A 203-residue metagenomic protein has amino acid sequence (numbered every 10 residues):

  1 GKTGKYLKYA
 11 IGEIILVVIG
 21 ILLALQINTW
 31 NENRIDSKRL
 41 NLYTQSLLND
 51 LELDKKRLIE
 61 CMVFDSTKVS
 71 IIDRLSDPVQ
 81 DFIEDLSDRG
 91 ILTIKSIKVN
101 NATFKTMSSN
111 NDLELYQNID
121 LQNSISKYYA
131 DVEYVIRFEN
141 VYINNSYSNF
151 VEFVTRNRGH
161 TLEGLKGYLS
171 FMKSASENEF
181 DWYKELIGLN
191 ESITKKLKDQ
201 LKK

Functional and structural regions predicted by a protein language model:
G1-K8, T29-K203: Long, hydrophobic alpha-helical segments that serve as membrane-spanning/inserting helices
I11-Q26: Hydrophobic membrane-insertion alpha-helices, especially the h-region of bacterial N-terminal signal peptides
